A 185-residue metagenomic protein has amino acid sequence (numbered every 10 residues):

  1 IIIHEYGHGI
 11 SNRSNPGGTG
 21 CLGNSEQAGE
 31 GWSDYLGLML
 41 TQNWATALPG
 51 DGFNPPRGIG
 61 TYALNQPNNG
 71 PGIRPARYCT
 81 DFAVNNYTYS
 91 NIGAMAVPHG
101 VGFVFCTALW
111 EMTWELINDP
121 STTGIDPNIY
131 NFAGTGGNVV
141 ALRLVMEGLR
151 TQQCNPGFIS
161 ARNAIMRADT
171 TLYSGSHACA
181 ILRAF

Functional and structural regions predicted by a protein language model:
I1-F185: Extracellular protease catalytic domains of secreted zymogens
